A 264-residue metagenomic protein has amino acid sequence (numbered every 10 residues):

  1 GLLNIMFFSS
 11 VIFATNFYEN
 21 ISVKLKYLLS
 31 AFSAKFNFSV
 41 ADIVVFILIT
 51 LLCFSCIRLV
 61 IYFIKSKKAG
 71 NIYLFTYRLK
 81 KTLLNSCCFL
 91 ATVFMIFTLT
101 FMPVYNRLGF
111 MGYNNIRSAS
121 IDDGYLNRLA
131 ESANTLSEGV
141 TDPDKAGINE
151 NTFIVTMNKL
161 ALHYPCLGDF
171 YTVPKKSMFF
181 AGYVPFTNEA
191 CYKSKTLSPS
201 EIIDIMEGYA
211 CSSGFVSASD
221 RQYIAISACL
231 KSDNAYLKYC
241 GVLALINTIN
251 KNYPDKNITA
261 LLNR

Functional and structural regions predicted by a protein language model:
L2-I64: Membrane-embedded alpha-helical segments of integral membrane proteins
A14-E19, M102-L129: Alpha-helical transmembrane signal-anchor/signal-peptide segments
N37, S200-F215, S219-Q222, I226: Active-site recognition of the HExxH zinc-binding catalytic motif
F38-S39, D123-D144: Short extracytoplasmic
L74-N106: Internal/C-terminal transmembrane anchor helices
T141-N188, S194, S198-P199: Auxiliary, metal-adjacent structural segments of Zn-dependent hydrolase domains
V216-L243: Post-HEXXH active-site segment of zinc metalloproteases
A235-R264: Long, well-structured alpha-helical subdomains associated with metal-dependent extracellular/ecto-lumenal hydrolases
